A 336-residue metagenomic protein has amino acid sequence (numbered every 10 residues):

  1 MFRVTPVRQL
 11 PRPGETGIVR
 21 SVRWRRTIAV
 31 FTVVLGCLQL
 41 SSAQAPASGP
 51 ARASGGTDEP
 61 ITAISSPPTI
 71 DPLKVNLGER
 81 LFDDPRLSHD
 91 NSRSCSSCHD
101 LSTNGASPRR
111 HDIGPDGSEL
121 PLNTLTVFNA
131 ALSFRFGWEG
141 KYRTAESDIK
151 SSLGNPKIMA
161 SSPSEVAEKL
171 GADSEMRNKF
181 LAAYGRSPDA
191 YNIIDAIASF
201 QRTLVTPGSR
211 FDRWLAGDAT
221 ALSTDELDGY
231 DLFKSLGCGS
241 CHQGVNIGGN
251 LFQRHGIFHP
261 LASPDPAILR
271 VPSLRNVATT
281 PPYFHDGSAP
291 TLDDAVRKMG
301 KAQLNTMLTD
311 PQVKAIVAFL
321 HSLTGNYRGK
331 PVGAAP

Functional and structural regions predicted by a protein language model:
F2-T5, T16-A29, Q39-P336: Periplasmic c-type cytochrome electron-transfer domains
R8-G14: Short linear/disordered segments characteristic of secreted peptide precursors and small low-complexity proteins
L10, L35-L40: Leucine-biased recognition of intrinsically disordered, low-complexity hydrophobic segments
V30-V34: Sec-dependent N-terminal signal peptides
